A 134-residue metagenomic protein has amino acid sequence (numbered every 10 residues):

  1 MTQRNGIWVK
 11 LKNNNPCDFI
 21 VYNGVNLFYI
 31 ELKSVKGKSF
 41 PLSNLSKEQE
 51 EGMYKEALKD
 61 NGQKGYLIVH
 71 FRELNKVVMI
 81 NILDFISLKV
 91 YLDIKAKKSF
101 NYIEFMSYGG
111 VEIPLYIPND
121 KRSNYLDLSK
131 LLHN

Functional and structural regions predicted by a protein language model:
M1-K12, N75, N134: Acidic-basic catalytic patches of nuclease active cores, encompassing PD-(D/E)XK and other metal-cofactor nuclease
N15: Beta-rich catalytic cores
F19-V21, N26-G37: Conserved catalytic cores of phosphodiester-cleaving nucleases, focusing on short active-site segments
V35-G52, E56: Mg2+/Mn2+-dependent nuclease catalytic core
A57-L88: Nucleic-acid nuclease catalytic cores
I80-Y102: Short, electropositive alpha-helical surface patch
Y102-N134: Charged phosphate-binding loop/patch that engages nucleotide di/tri-phosphates or the phosphate backbone of nucleic
